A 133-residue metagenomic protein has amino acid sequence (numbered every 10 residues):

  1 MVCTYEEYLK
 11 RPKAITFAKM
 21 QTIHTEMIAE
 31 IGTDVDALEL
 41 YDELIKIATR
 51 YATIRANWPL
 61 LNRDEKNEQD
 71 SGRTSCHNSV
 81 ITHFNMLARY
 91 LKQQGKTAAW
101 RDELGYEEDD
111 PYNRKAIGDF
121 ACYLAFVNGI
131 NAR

Functional and structural regions predicted by a protein language model:
M1-E6, G129-R133: Short intrinsically disordered terminal tails
C3-F17, I23-I45: Short, charge/polar-rich alpha-helical segments
E7-Y8, I47, A52, L60 (+5 more regions): Intrinsically disordered, low-complexity regions enriched in serine, threonine, proline and polar/charged residues
P12, T16-K19, H24-M27, T49-A56 (+1 more regions): Hydrophobic face of amphipathic alpha-helices
T16, I23, L40, I47-R50 (+4 more regions): Amphipathic coiled-coil alpha-helices
A29-E39, A56-Q69, K96-W100: Charged, low-complexity interaction regions
T74-R133: Amphipathic alpha-helical binding modules
